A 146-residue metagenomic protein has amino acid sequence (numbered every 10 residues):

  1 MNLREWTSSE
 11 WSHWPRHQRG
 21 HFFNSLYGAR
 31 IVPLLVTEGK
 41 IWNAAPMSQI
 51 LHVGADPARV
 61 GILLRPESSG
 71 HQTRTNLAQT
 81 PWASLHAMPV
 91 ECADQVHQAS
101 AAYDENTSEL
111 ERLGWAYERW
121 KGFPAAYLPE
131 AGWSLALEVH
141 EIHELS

Functional and structural regions predicted by a protein language model:
M1-N43, L51-S146: Active-site-proximal mixed secondary-structure blocks
